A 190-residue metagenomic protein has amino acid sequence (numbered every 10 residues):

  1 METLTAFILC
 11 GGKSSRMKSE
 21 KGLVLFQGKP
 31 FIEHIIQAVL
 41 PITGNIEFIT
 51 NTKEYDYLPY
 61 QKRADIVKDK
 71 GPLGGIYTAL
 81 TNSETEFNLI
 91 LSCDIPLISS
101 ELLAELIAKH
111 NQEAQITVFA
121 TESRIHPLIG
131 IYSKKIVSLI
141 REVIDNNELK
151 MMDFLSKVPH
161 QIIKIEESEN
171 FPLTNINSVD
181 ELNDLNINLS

Functional and structural regions predicted by a protein language model:
M1-E148, S156-P172, V179-D180, D184-L189: Nucleotide and nucleotide-moiety/phosphate-recognizing core
